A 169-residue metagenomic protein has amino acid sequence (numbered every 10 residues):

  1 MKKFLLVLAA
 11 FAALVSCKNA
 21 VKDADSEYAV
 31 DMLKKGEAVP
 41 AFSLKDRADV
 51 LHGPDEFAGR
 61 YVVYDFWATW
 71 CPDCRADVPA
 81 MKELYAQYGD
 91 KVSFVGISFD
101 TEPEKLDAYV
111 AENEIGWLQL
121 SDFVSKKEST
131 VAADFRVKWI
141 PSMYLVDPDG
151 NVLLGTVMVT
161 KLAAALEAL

Functional and structural regions predicted by a protein language model:
M1-D25: Bacterial Sec-dependent N-terminal signal peptides
C17-A41, D55, A108-A111: N-proximal helix/coil linker or "cap" segments that precede and/or mark the start of modular domains
L33, D46-R47, V146-D147: Short, acidic, Ser/Thr-enriched surface-loop or helix-capping motifs
F42-V62: A short beta-strand-turn-helix
R60-V62, F66-W70, W139: Short pre-active-site segment immediately N-terminal to redox-active cysteine/selenocysteine motifs in thiol-based
R75-E114, V124-A133: Structural microenvironment flanking redox-active thiols in thiol-disulfide oxidoreductases
E112-I115, D122-A168: Thiol/disulfide oxidoreductase modules built on the thioredoxin-like
